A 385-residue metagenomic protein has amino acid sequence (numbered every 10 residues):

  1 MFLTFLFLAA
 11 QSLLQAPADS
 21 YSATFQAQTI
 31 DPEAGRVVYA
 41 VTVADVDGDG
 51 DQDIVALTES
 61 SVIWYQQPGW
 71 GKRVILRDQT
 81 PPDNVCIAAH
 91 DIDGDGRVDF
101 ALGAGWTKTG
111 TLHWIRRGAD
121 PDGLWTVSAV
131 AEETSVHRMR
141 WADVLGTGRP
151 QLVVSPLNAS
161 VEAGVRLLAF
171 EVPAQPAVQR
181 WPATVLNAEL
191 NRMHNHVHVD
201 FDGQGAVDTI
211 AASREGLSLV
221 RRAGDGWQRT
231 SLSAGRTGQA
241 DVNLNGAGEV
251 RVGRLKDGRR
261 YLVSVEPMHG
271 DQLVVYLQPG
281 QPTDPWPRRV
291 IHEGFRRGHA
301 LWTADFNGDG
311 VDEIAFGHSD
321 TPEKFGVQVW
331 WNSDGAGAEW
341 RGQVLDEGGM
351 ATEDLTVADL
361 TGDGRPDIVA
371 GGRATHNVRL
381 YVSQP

Functional and structural regions predicted by a protein language model:
F2-Q11: Sec-dependent N-terminal signal peptides
Q11-P385: Beta-propeller-forming repeat regions
